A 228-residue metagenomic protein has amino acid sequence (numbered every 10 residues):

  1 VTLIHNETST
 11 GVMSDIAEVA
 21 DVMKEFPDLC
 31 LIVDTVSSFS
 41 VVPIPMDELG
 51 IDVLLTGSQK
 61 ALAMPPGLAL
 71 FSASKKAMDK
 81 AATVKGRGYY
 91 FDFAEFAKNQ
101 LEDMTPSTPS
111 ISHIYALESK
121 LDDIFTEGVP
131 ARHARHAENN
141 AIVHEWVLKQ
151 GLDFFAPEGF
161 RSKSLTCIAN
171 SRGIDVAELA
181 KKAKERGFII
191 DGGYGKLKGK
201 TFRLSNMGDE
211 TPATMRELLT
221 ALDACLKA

Functional and structural regions predicted by a protein language model:
V1-S40: Active-site phosphate-binding strand-loop segment of PLP-dependent enzymes
D47-Q59: Conserved active-site segment immediately N-terminal to the catalytic lysine that forms the internal aldimine
Q59-E145, A228: Active-site C-terminal subdomain of aminotransferase-like
G151-A156, F188-G193: A short linear hydrophobic-aromatic micro-motif
D153-A183: Conserved PLP-binding catalytic core of the aspartate aminotransferase-like
E178-R186, L218-L222: Short amphipathic alpha-helices in soluble, non-transmembrane regions that often serve as interface/regulatory elements
K196, K200-A228: PLP-dependent enzyme catalytic core of the Aspartate aminotransferase-like
